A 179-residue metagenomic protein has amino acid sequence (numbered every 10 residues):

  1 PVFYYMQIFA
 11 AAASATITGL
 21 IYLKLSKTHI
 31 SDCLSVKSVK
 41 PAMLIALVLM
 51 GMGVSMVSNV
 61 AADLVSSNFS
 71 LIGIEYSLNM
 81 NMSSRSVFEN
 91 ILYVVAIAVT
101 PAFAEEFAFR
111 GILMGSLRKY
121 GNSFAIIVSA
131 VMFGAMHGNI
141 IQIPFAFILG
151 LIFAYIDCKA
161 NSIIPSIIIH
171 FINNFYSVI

Functional and structural regions predicted by a protein language model:
P1-L23: Alpha-helical transmembrane segments in multi-pass membrane proteins
V2-F3, S31-P101: Juxtamembrane helix-loop-helix connectors linking adjacent transmembrane helices in multi-pass membrane enzymes
Y5, F9, L44-L49, I91 (+4 more regions): Hydrophobic alpha-helical transmembrane segments
I21-I30, I156-K159: Structural signal for the C-terminal ends of transmembrane alpha-helices and the immediately following loop
F103, F107-A108, I112, N139 (+2 more regions): Active-site His/Glu-centered metal-binding helix of metallohydrolases
A104-V128, Y155-S162: Membrane-interface helix/loop boundary segments of multi-pass membrane proteins
N122-G138, F171: Small-polar-interrupted transmembrane alpha-helices in polytopic inner-membrane proteins
A130, Q142-I179: Functionally important transmembrane alpha-helices
